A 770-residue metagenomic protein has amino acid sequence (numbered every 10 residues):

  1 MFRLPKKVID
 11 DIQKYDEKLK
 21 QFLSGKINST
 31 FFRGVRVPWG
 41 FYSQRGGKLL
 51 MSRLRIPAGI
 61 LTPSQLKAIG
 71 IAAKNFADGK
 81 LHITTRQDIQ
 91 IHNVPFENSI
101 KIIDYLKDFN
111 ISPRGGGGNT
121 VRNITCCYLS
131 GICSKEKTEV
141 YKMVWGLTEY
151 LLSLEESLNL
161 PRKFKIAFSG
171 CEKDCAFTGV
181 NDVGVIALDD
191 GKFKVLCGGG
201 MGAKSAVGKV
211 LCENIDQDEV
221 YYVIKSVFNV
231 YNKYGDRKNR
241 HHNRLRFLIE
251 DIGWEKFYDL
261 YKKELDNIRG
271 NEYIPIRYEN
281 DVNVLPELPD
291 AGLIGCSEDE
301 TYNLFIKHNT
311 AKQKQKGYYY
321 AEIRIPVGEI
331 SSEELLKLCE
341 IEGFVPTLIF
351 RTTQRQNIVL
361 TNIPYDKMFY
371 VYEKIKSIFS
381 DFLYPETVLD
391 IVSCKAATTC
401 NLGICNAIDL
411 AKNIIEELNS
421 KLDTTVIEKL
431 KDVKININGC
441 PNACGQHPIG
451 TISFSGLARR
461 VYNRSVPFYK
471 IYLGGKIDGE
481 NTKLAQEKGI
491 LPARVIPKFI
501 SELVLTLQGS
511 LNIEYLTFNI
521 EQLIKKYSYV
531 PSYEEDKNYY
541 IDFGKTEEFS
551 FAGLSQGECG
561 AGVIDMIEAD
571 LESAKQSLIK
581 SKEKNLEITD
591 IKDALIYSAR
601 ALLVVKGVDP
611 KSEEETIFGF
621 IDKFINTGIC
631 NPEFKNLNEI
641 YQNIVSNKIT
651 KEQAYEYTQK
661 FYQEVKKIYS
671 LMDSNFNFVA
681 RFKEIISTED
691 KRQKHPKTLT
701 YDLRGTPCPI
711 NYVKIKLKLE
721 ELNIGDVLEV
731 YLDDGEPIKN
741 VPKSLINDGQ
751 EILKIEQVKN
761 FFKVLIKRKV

Functional and structural regions predicted by a protein language model:
M1-K580: Peripheral terminal and linker regions in Fe-S/redox and tRNA-modifying enzymes
D108, D748-E756: A glycine-rich helix N-cap at a beta->alpha junction
G562-I579, A599-S687: Long, charged low-complexity segments
N585-V604: Short, hydrophobic, well-ordered secondary-structure elements
E689-L722: An N-terminal amphipathic alpha-helical segment
I710-L717, D734-Q750: Amphipathic alpha-helical interaction surfaces in cytosolic regulatory modules
K763-V770: Core SAM-dependent methyltransferase catalytic element
